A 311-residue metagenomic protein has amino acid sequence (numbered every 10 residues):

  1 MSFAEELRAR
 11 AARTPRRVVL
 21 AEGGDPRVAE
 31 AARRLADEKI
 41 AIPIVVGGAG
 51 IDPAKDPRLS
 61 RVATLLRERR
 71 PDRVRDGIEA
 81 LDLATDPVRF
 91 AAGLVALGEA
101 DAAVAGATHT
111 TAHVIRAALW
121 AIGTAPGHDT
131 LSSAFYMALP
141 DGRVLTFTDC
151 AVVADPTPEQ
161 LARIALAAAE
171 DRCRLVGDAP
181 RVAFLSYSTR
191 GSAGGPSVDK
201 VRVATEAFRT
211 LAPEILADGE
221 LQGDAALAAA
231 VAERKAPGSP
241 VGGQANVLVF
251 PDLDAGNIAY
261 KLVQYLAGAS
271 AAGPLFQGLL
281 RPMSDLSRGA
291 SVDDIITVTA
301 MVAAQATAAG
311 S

Functional and structural regions predicted by a protein language model:
M1-V45, D52-G242, V247-S311: Anion-binding alpha/beta catalytic cores of soluble intermediary-metabolism enzymes, centered on
